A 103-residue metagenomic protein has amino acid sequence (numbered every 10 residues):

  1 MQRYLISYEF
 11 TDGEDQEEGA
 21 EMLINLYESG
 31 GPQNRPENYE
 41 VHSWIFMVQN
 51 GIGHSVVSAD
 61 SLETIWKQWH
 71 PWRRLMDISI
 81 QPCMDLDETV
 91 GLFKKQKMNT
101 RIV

Functional and structural regions predicted by a protein language model:
Q2-V103: Conserved, structured core segments of small domains
